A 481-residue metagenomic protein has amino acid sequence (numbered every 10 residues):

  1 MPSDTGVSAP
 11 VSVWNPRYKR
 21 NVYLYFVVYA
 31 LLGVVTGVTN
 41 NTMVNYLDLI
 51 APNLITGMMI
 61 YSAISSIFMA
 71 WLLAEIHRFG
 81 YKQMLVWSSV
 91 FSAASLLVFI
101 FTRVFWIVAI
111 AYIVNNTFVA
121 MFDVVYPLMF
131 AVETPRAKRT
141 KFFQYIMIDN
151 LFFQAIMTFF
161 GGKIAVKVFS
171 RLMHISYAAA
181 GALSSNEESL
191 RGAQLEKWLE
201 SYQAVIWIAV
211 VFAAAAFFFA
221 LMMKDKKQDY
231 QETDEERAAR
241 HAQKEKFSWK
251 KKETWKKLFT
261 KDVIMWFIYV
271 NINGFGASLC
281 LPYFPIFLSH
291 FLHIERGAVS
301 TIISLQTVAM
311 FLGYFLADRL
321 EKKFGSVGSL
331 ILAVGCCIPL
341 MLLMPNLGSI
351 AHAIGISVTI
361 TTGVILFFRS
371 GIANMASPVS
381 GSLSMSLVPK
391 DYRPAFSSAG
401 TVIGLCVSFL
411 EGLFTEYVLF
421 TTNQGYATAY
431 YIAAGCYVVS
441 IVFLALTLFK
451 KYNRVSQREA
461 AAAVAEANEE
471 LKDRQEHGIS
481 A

Functional and structural regions predicted by a protein language model:
P2-K19, D225-I268, A463-S480: Juxtamembrane intracellular "pre-TM" segments in multi-pass secondary transporters
V7-S66, I264-I302: Helix-loop boundary and gating motifs at the non-cytosolic
S12, L73, F212-K224, M344 (+2 more regions): Multi-pass alpha-helical transporter architecture, strongest for 12-TM Major Facilitator/SLC carriers used
F68-Y81, G313-S326, L419-F420: Helix-to-loop junctions at the C-terminal end of transmembrane segments in multipass secondary transporters
V90-R103, C336-G355: C-terminal ends and interior cores of transmembrane alpha-helices in multi-pass membrane transporters/permeases
M121-T134, A373-V388: Intracellular juxtamembrane helix-capping segments at the cytosolic ends of symmetry-related transmembrane helices
Q144-V166, T401-G412: Glycine-rich segments within core transmembrane alpha-helices of 12-TM secondary carriers
V166-V211, L419-Y437: A membrane-interface helix-boundary motif in multi-pass transporters
